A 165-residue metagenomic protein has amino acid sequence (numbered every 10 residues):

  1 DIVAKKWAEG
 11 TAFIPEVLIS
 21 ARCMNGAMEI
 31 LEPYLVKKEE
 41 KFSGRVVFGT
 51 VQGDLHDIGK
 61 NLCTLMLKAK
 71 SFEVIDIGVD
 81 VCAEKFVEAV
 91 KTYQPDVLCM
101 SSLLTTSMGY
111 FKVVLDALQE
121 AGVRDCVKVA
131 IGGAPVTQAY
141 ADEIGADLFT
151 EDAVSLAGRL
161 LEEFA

Functional and structural regions predicted by a protein language model:
D1-V97, S102-A121, C126-E143, D147-A165: Domain-level signal for soluble alpha/beta catalytic cores
